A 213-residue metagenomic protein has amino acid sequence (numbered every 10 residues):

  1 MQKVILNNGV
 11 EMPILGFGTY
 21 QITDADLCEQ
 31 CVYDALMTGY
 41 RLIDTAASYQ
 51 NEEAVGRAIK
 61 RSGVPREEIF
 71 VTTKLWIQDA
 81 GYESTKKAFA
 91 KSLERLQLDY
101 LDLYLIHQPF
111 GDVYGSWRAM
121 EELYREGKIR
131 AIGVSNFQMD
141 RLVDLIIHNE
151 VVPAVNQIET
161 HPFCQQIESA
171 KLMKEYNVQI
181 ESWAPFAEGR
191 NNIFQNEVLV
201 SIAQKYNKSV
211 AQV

Functional and structural regions predicted by a protein language model:
M1, V32, E52-I59, K86-A90 (+3 more regions): Generic structural signal for well-ordered alpha-helices, preferentially at hydrophobic/aromatic core positions
M1-I69, F186: N-terminal binding-site loop/beta-alpha segment at the start of enzyme catalytic domains that lines or forms
F17, A35, I43, V55 (+10 more regions): Conserved, mostly hydrophobic/aromatic
I22-D26, D44-A54, Q78-E83, P109-V113 (+2 more regions): Acidic-and-aromatic substrate-binding clefts and catalytic sites of carbohydrate-active enzymes
T23-L36, A80-L96, G115, D140-D144 (+1 more regions): Short, acidic/polar
R66-D79, D102-P109, N136: A short, structured active-site edge motif that brings together acidic residues
T85-L105, E122-E126: CE4/NodB-like, metal-dependent polysaccharide N-deacetylase domain that modifies extracellular/periplasmic N-acetylated
Q108-Q212: Beta/alpha (TIM)-barrel catalytic core signal, keyed to glycine-rich beta->alpha loops juxtaposed to Asp/Glu that bind
